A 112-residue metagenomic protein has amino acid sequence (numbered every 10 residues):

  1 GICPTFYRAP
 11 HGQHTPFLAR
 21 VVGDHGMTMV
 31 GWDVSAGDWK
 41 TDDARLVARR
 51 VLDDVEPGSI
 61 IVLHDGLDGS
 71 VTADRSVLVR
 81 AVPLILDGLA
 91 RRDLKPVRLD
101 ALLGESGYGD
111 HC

Functional and structural regions predicted by a protein language model:
G1-K95, D100-C112: Catalytic domains of cell-wall/extracellular-matrix polysaccharide-remodeling enzymes, centered on de-N-acetylation
